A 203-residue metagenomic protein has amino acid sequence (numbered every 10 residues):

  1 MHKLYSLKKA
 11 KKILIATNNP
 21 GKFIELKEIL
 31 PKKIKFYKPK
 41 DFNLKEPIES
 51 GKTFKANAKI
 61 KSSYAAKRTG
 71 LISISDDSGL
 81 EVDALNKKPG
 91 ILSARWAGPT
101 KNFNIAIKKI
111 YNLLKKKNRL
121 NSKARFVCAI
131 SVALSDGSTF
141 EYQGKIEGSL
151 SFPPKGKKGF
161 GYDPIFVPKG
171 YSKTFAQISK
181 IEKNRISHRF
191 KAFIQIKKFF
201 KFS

Functional and structural regions predicted by a protein language model:
H2-A16, P20-S203: Anionic-ligand binding patches
